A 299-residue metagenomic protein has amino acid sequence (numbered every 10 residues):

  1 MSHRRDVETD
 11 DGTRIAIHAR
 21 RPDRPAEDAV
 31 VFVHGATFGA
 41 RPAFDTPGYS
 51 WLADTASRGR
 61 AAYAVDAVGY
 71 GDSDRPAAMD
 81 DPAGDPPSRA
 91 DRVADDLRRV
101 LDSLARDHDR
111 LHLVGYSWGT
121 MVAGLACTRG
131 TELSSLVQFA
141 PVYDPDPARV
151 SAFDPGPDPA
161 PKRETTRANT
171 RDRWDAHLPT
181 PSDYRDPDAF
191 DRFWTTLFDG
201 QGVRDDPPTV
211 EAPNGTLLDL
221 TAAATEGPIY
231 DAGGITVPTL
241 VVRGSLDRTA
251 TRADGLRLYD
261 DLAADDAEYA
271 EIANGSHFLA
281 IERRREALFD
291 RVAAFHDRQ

Functional and structural regions predicted by a protein language model:
M1-D23: N-terminal cap/lid segment of alpha/beta-hydrolase-fold proteins
T37-W51, A253: The serine-hydrolase catalytic nucleophile loop
P47-P76: Conserved alpha/beta-hydrolase
G84-A105: Alpha/beta-hydrolase active-site loop
H108-P147: Conserved hydrolase catalytic core segment
F153-Y230, G234-L240: Alpha/beta-hydrolase
R248-D254: Conserved alpha/beta-hydrolase "acid-adjacent" motif
G275-E286: Catalytic histidine-centered segment of alpha/beta-hydrolase-like enzymes
